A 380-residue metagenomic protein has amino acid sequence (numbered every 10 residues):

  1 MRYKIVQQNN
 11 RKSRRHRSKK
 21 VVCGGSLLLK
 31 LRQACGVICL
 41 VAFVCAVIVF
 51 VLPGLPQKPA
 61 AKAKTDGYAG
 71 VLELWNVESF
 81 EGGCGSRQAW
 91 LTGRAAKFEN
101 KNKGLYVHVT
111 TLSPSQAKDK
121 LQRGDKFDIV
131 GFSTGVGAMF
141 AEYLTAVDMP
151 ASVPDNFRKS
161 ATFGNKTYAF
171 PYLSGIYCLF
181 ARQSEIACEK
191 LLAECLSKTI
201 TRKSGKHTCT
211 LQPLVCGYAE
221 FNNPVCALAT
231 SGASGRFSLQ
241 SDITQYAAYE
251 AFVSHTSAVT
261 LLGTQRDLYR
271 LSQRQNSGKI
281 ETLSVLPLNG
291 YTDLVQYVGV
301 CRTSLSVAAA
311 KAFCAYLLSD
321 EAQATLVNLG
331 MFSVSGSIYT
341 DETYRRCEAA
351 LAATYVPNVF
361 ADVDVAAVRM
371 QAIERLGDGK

Functional and structural regions predicted by a protein language model:
R2-V136, A324-L326: Conserved N-terminal structural module of periplasmic/extracytoplasmic solute-binding proteins
W90, L305-L317: Short amphipathic alpha-helical coupling segments at ligand-binding clamshell hinges and other catalytic/signaling
H108-V109, D128-F132, A169-P171, C178-F180 (+2 more regions): Structural recognition of the beta-strand scaffold that forms the well-ordered cores of secreted hydrolase catalytic
F132-C178, A187-C188, T282: Hinge/lid segment of periplasmic solute-binding proteins
Y168-F170, Y177, L191-G235, S257-V259: Extracytoplasmic/periplasmic solute-binding protein
L179-S184, G290-A309, T325-N328: A bilobed periplasmic-binding-protein/Venus flytrap-type ligand-binding module shared by bacterial periplasmic
F221-V285: Ligand-binding pocket segment of bilobal, Venus flytrap-like solute-binding proteins
Q323-K380: C-terminal capping/gating helix-and-loop segments adjacent to ligand/active sites or protein-protein/ligand interfaces
